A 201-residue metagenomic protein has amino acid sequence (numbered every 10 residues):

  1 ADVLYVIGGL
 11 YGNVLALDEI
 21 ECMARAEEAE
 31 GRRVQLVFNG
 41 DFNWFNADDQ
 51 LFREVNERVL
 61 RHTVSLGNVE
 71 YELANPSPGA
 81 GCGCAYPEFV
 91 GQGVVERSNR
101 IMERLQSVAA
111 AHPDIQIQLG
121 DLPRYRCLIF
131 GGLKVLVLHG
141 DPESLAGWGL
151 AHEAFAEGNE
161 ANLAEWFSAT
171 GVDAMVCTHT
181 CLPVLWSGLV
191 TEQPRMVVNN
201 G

Functional and structural regions predicted by a protein language model:
A1-V55: N-terminal active-site segment of His-dependent metallophosphoesterases
A1-Y5, C127-L136, Q193-M196: Beta-strand-turn-beta hairpins that frame and shape the catalytic cleft of phosphate-ester-processing enzymes
I7-G8, L36-D41, T63-N68, L138 (+2 more regions): Active-site neighborhood of phospho(di)ester-bond hydrolases with catalytic His/Asp-centered motifs
Y11-L15, N43-A47, V69-P76, E143-L145 (+1 more regions): Active-site environment of divalent metal-dependent phosphoester hydrolases
G31-R33, V59-R61, G132-L133, G171-V172: A general structural motif
D49-R126, E153, E157-E165: Active-site neighborhood of divalent metal-dependent phosphoester bond hydrolases
P123-A154: Divalent-metal (Mg2+/Mn2+/Ca2+)-assisted nucleotide/phosphate chemistry catalytic cores
E153-G201: Conserved beta-sheet core of the metallophosphoesterase superfamily
